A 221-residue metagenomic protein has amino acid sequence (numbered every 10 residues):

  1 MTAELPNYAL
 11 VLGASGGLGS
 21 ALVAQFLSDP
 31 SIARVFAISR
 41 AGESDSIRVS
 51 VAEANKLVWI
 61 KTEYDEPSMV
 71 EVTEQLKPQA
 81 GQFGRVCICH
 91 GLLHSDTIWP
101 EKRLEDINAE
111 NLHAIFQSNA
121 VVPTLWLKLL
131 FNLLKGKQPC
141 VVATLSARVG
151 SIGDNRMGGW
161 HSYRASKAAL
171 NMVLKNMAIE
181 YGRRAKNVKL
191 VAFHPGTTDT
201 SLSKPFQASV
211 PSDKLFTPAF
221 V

Functional and structural regions predicted by a protein language model:
L12-S28: N-terminal Rossmann NAD(P)H-binding glycine-rich loop of SDR-like oxidoreductase domains
L27-I47: Conserved glycine-rich Rossmann-like NAD(P)H-binding loop of the short-chain dehydrogenase/reductase
S50-M69: Rossmann-fold cofactor-recognition segment
Q75-H90, S95: A glycine-rich helix->loop->beta "capping" turn within Rossmann-like NAD(P)(H)-dependent oxidoreductase domains
L92-V121, K135-R184: Catalytic loop of short-chain dehydrogenase/reductase
V122-L127: Conserved internal alpha-helix within the Rossmann fold of NAD(P)-dependent oxidoreductases
Y181-T198: Conserved Rossmann-fold SDR core element
A192, T200, K204-V221: C-terminal helical subdomain
